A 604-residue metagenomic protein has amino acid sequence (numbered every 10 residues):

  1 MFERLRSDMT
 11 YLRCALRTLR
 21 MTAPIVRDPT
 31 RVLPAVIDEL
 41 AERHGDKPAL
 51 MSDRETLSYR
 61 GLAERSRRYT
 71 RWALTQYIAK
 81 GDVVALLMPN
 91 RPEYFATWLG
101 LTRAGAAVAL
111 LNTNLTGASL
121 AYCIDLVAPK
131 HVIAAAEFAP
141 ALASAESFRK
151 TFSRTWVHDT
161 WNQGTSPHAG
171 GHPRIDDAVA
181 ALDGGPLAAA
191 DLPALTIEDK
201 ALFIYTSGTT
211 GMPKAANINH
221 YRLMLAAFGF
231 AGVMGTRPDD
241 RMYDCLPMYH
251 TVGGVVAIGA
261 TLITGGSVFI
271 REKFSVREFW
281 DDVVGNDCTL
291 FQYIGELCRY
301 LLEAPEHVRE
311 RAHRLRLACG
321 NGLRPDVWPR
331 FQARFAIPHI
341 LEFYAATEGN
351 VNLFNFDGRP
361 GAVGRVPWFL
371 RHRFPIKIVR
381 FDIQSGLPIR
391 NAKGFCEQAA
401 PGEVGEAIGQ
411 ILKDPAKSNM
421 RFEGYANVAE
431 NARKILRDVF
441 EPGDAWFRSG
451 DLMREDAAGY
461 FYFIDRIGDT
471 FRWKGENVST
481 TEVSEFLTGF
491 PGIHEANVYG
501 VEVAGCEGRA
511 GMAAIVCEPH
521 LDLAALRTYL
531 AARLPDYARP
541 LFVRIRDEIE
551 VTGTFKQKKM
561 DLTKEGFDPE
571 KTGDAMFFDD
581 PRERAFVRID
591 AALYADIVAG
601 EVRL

Functional and structural regions predicted by a protein language model:
M1-R4, D8, T75-Q76, L99 (+5 more regions): Structural core segment of the AMP-binding/adenylate-forming
I25-T30, P34, D38, D46-R91 (+4 more regions): Conserved AMP-binding/adenylate-forming core of the ANL superfamily
G45, V157, N162, H172 (+3 more regions): Conserved pre-ATP/AMP-binding loop-to-beta segment of ANL
S58-R60, A201-L225: Conserved AMP-binding A3 loop
L115, Y122, V132-A134, A345 (+3 more regions): AMP-binding/adenylate-forming catalytic core of the ANL superfamily
M224-R241, Y249-T289, A304: Conserved AMP-binding/adenylation subdomain of ANL enzymes
I263, G285-Y293, L302-I383, R421 (+1 more regions): Gly/Ser/Thr-rich phosphate-binding loop
N497-E502, M512-V516, L526-L604: Conserved C-terminal "lid"/linker of ANL adenylate-forming enzymes
